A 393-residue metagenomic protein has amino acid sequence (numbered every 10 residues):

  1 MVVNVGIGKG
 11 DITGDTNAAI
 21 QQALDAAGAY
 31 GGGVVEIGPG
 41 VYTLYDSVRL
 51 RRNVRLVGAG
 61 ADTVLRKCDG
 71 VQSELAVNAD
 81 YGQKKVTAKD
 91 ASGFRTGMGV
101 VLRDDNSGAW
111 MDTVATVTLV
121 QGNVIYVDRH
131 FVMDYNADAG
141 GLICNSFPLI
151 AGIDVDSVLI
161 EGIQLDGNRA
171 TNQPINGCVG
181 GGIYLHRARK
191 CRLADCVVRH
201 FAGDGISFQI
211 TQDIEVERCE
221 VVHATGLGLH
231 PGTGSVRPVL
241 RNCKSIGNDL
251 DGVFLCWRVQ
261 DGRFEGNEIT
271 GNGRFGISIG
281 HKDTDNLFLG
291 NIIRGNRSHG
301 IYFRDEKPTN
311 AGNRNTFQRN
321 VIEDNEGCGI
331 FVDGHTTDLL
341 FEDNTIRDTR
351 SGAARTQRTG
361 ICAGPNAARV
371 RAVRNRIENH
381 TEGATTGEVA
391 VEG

Functional and structural regions predicted by a protein language model:
M1-K9: Generic N-terminal amphipathic, Lys/Arg-enriched alpha-helix
G10-T13, N17, Q21, A29-R55 (+4 more regions): N-terminal extracellular ligand-recognition/capping segment immediately after the signal peptide
G14, L44, T87-K89, S146: Short, solvent-exposed loop/turn positions at domain surfaces that link secondary-structure elements or cap domain
A29, R49-R55, A151-L159, N176-G177 (+5 more regions): Right-handed parallel beta-helix/beta-solenoid
S47, D112-T116, V124, G266 (+1 more regions): Well-ordered beta-strand positions in beta-sheet-rich domains
G60-T63, T345, S351: Short, acidic/turn-prone active-site loops that include or flank metal/cofactor- and phosphate-binding residues
K67-D80, A91-S92, T96, N106-N176 (+1 more regions): Small/polar beta-strand repeat architecture
